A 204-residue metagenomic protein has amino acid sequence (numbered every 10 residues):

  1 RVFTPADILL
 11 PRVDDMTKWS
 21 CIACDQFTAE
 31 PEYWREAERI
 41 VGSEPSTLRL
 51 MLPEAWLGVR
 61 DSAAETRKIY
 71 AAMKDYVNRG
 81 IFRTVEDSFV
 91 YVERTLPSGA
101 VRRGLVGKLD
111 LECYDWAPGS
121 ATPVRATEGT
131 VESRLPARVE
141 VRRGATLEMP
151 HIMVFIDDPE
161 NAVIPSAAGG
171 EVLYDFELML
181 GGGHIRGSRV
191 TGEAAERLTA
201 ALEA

Functional and structural regions predicted by a protein language model:
R1-G181: N-terminal extension/subdomain marker
R142, R197-A204: A sequence-level detector for short glycine-anchored, His/Arg-bearing signature motifs that mark catalytic or binding
Y174-L198: A short, charged helix-loop
